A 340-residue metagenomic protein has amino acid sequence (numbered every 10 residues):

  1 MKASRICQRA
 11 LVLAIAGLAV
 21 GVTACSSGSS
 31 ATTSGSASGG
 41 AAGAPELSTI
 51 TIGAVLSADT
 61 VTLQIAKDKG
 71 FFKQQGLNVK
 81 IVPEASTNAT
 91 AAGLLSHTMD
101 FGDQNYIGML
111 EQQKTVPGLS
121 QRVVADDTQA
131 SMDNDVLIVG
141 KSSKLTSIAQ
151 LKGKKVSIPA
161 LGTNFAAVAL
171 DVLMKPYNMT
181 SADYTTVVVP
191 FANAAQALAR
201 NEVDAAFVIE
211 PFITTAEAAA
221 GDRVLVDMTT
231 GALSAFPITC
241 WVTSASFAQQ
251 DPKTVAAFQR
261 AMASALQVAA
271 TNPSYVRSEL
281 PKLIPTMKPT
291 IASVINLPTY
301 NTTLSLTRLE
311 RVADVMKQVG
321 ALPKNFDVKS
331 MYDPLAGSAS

Functional and structural regions predicted by a protein language model:
M1-L13: Bacterial N-terminal signal peptides that target proteins for export
V20-A24: C-terminal motif of bacterial Sec signal peptides marking the signal peptidase cleavage site
S26-S29: Bacterial signal peptide processing site
A31-N178, V187-V188, F207, L225-D227 (+1 more regions): Short, glycine-/small- and polar/acidic-enriched structural segments that line small-molecule recognition paths
I107-G108, S143, A192-E279: Pocket-lining segment of extracytoplasmic ligand-binding domains
A130, T230-S234, T299-T307, V328: Short, solvent-exposed loop/beta-turn-alpha elements that line the ligand-binding surface or hinge of extracytoplasmic
Q249-A321: Secondary-structure end/capping motifs
D314-S340: Conserved C-terminal helix/tail region of periplasmic/extracytoplasmic solute-binding proteins
